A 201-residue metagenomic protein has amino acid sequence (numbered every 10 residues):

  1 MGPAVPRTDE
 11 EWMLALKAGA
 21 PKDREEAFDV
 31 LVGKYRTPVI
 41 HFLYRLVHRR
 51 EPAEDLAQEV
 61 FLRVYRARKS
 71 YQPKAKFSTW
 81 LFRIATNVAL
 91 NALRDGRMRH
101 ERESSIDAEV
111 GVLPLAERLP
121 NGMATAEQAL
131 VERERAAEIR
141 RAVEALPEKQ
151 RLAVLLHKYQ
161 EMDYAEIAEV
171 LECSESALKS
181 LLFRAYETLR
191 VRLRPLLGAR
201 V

Functional and structural regions predicted by a protein language model:
M1-P38, P120, E127, V201: N-terminal module of bacterial RNA polymerase sigma factors
G2-P3, P21-V30, I40-E59, E175 (+1 more regions): Short, charged helix-capping/linker segments at alpha-helix termini
P3, L93-R118, R200: Short, basic/polar amphipathic helix motif occurring as a linker/hinge flanking DNA-binding modules in transcription
A18-P21, H48-R49, F61-K76, D95-R97: Sigma70-family region 2
K22, R97, G111-A116, P120-L152 (+3 more regions): Amphipathic alpha-helical segment used for protein-protein interaction
D55-L62, A75-N87: Structural recognition of an alpha-helix C-terminal capping motif at a helix-to-coil junction
K69-P73, T86-S104, E132, P195: Arg/Lys-rich amphipathic alpha helix in sigma70-family domain 2
T79, T86, L90, E138-A142 (+4 more regions): DNA-recognition helix of helix-turn-helix
